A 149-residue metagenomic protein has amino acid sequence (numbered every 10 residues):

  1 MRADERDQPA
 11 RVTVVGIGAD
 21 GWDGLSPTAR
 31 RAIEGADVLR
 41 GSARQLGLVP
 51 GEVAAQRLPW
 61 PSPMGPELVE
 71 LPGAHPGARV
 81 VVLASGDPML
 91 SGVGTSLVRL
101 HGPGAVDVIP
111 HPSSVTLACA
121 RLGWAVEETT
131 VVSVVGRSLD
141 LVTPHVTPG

Functional and structural regions predicted by a protein language model:
M1-L117, V135-L141, V146: Class I S-adenosyl-L-methionine
R57-P59, G123-E127: Short, hinge-like loop/turn segments at secondary-structure boundaries
L117-G123: Structured adenosyl-cofactor binding patch, chiefly the S-adenosyl-L-methionine
G149: Post-transcriptional modification and biogenesis factors for structured RNAs of the translation apparatus
